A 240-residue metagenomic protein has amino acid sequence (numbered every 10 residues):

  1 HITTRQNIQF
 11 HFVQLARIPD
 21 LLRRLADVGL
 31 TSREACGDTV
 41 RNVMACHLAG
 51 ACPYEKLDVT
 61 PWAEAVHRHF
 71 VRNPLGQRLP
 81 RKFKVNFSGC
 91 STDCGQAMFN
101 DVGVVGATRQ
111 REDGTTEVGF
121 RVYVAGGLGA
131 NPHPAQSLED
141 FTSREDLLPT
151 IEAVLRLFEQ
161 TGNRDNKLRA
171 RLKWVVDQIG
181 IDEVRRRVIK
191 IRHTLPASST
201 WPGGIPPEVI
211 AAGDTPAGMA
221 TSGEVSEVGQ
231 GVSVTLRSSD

Functional and structural regions predicted by a protein language model:
H1-D240: Peripheral terminal and linker regions in Fe-S/redox and tRNA-modifying enzymes
